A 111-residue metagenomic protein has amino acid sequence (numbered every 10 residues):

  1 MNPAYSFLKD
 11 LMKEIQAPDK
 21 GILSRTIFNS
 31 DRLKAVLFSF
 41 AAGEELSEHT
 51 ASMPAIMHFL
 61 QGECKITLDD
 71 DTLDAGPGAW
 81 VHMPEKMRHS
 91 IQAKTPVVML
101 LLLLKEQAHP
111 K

Functional and structural regions predicted by a protein language model:
M1-R32, T67: A short, N-terminal "cap"/entry segment at the start of jelly-roll beta-barrel domains of the cupin/DSBH fold
G21, K34-A51: Conserved short histidine dyad/triad with adjacent acidic residue
S39-A41, S52-I66: Short, conserved beta-strand element in jelly-roll/cupin
L46-E48, I66-T67, M83, R88-K94: Short beta-strand His + acidic residue motifs that chelate non-heme Fe in jelly-roll/DSBH and cupin folds
L60-Q61, G76-P77, T95: A cytosolic small-molecule/anion-sensing beta-strand core signal
E63-K65, T72, R88, V98: Structural motif
D70-E85: Short acidic-glycine-tyrosine-enriched beta hairpin
E85-H109: Ligand-binding loop in jelly-roll beta-barrel domains
